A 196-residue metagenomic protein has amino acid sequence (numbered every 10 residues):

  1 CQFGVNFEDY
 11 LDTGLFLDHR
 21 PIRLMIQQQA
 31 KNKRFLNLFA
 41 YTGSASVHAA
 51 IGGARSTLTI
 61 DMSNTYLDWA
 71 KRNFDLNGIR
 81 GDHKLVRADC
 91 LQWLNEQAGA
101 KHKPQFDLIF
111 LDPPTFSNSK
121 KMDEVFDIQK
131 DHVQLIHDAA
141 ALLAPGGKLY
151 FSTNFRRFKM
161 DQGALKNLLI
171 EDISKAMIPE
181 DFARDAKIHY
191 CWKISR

Functional and structural regions predicted by a protein language model:
C1-F16, L24: Non-catalytic substrate-recognition/targeting regions of SAM-dependent transferases
N32-Y41: Conserved class I S-adenosyl-L-methionine
T42-R55: Conserved SAM-binding loop of SAM-dependent methyltransferases across substrates and taxa, primarily the Class I
S56-D61: Conserved SAM-binding motif I beta-strand of class I
S63-L108: S-adenosyl-L-methionine
Y66, R87, D107-D138: Mobile active-site "lid"/loop adjacent to the S-adenosyl-L-methionine
I79, L143-A144: Helix-to-beta-strand junctions that scaffold the AdoMet/dcAdoMet cofactor pocket in Class I SAM-dependent enzymes
Q134, K148-R196: C-terminal catalytic and target-recognition region of SAM-dependent MTase-like enzymes, primarily methyltransferases
